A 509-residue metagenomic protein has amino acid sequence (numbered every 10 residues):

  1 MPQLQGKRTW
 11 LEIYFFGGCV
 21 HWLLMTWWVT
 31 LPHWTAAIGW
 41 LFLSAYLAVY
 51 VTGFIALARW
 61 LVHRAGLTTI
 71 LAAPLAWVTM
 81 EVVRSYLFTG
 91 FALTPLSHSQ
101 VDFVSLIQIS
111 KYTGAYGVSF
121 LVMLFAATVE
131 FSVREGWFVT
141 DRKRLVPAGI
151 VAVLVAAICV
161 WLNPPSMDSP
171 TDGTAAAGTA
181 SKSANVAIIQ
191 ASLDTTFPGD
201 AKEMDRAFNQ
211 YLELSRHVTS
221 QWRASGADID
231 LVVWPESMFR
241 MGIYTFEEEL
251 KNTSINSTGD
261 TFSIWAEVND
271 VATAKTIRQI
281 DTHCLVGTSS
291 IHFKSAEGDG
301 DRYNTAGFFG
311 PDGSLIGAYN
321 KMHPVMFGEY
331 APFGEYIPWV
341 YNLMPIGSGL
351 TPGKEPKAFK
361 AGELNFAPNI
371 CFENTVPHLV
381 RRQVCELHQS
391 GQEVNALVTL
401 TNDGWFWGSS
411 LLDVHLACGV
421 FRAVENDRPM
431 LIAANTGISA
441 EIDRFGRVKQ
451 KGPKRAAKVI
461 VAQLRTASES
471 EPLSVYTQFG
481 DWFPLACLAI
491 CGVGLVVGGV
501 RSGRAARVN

Functional and structural regions predicted by a protein language model:
M1-D168, L400, W407-S409, F445 (+2 more regions): Membrane-embedded alpha-helical bundles of multi-pass enzymes that act on lipidic or dolichyl-linked glycan substrates
L31-I38, L87-K111, G298-P377, R381-R382: Active-site catalytic loop in hydrolytic enzyme cores
L47-Y50, L75, L231-V232, F239 (+4 more regions): CN hydrolase (nitrilase-like) catalytic-core segments centered on the catalytic cysteine and neighboring Lys/Glu
L61, V133-G136, W234, Q383-L387: Active-site catalytic pocket residues across diverse enzymes, especially alpha/beta-hydrolases
I107, T140, L145, V151-A224 (+4 more regions): Non-cytosolic juxtamembrane linkers/loops that tether extracellular or periplasmic domains to nearby transmembrane
G114, F309-I316, I442-Q450: Short, glycine-anchored, charge-dense loop/turn motifs used at functional sites
Y116-G117, A127, K294, P324-G328 (+2 more regions): A short local loop/turn or secondary-structure capping micro-motif enriched for an aromatic residue
N163-M326, A358-E363, P368, F372 (+2 more regions): Soluble catalytic regions of membrane-associated enzymes that act on cell-envelope and secretory-pathway components
